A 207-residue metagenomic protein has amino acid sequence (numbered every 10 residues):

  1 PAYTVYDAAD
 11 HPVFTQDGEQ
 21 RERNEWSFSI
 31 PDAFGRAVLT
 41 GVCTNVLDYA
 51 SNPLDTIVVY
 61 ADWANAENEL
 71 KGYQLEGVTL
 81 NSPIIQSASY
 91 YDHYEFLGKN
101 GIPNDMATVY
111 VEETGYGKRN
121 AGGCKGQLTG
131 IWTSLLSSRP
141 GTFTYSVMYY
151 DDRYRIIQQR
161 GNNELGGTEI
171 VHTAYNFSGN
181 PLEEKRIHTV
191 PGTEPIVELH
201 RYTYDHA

Functional and structural regions predicted by a protein language model:
P1-A207: Beta-strand elements of repeat-based all-beta scaffolds
